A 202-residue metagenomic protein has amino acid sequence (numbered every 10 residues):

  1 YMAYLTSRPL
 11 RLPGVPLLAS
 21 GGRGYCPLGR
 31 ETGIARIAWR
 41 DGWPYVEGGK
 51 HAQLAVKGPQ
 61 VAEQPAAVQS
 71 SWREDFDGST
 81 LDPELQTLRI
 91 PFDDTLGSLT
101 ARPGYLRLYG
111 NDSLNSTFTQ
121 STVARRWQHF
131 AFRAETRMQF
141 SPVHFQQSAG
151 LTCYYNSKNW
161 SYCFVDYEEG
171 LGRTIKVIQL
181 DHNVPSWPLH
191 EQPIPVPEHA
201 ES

Functional and structural regions predicted by a protein language model:
Y1-S202: Carbohydrate-active catalytic/glycan-binding domains of CAZyme proteins, especially the secreted or lumenal ectodomains
